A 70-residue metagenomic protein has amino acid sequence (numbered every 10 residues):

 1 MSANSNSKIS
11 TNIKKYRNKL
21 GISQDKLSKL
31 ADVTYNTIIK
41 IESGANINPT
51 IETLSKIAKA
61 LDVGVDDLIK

Functional and structural regions predicted by a protein language model:
M1-K8: A detector for short, charged/polar N-terminal pre-domain segments
T11, Y35, T50-L54: Short alpha-helical elements of helix-turn-helix
T11-L30: Short basic helix-loop element that most often maps to the first helix and adjoining turn of HTH DNA-binding modules
I13, L27, I38-I41, L68: Conserved hydrophobic/aromatic packing and binding residues within compact polymer-binding modules
V33-N48: Recognition helix of helix-turn-helix/homeodomain-like DNA-binding domains that insert into the DNA major groove
E52-D67: DNA major-groove recognition helix of helix-turn-helix/homeodomain DNA-binding modules
